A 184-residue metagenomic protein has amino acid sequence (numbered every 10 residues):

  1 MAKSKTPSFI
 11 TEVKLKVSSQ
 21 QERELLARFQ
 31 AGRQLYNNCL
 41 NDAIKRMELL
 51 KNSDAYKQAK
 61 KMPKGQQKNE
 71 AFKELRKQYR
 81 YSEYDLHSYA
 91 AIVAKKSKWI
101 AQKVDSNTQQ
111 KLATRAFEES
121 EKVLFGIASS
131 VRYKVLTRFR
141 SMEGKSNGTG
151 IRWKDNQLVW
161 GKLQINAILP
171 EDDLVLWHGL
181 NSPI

Functional and structural regions predicted by a protein language model:
M1-I184: Nucleic-acid substrate recognition interfaces
